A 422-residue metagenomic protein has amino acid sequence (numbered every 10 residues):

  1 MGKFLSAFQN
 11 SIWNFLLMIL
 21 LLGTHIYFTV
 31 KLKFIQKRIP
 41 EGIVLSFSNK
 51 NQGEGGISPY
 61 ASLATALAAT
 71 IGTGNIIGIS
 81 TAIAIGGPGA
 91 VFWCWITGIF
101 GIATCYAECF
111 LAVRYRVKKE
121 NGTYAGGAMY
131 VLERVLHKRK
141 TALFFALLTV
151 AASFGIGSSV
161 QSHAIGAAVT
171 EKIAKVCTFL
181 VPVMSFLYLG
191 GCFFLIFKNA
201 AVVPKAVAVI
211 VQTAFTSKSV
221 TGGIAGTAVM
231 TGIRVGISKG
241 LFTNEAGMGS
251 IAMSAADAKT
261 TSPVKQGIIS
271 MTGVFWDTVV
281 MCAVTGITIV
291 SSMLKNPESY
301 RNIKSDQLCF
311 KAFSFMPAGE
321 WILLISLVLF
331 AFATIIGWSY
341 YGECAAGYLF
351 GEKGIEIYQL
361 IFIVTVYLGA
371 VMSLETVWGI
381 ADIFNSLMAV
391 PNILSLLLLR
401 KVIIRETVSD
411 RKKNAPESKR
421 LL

Functional and structural regions predicted by a protein language model:
M1-A69, T73, I83-A90, G101 (+2 more regions): N-terminal alpha-helical transmembrane segments of multi-pass membrane transport and channel/translocase proteins
L20-Y27, I35-V44, A164-V211, A346 (+2 more regions): Membrane-interface loop-to-helix entry segments
T24, F28-T29, A68, T97-G122 (+3 more regions): Helix-loop-helix module between adjacent transmembrane segments
K31-Q36, G74-I79, G155-A167, E171-K175 (+4 more regions): Transmembrane helix-loop junctions in multi-pass membrane proteins
F34-I57, T81-I83, G87-V91, W95 (+5 more regions): Flexible loop linkers connecting adjacent transmembrane helices in multi-pass alpha-helical membrane transporters
G53-I85, L111-M129, E133, L147-V150 (+2 more regions): Alpha-helical membrane segments and immediately flanking helix-loop junctions that form or couple to the substrate/ion
F100-E108, E171, V181-A201, R234 (+3 more regions): Selective recognition of specific alpha-helical transmembrane segments in multi-pass small-molecule
A107-E120, G191-V209, T221-I224, D257-T260 (+1 more regions): Extracellular/periplasmic helix-exit of transmembrane alpha-helices
